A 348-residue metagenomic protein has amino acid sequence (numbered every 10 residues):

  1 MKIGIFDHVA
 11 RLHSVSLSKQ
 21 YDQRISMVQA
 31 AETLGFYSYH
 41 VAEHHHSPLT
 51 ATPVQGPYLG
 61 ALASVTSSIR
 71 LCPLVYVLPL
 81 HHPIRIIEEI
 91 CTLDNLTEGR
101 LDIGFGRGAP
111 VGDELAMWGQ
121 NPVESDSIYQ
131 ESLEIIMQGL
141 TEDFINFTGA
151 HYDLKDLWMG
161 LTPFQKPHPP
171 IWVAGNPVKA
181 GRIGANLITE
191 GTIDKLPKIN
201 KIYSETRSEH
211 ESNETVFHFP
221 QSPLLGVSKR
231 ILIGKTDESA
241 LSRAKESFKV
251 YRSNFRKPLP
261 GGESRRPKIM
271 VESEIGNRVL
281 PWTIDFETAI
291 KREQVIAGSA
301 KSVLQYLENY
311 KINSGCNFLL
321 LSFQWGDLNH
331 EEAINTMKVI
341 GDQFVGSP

Functional and structural regions predicted by a protein language model:
M1-L71, K166-P169: N-terminal beta1-alpha1-beta2 module of alpha/beta enzyme domains
K2-K19, P79-H151, L187-K198: Flexible, glycine-rich active-site loops centered on histidine and acidic residues that chelate a metal or position
I3, G35, E43, L62 (+9 more regions): Conserved, mostly hydrophobic/aromatic
I3-D7, Y39-V41, L71-P73, L101-F105 (+4 more regions): Hydrophobic faces of well-ordered beta-strands that scaffold small-molecule active sites in alpha/beta enzyme cores
D7-Y21, Y76-I84, Q165-G175, I231 (+1 more regions): Active-site mouth loops of central-metabolism enzymes
E32, L59-S68, I90-R100, A180-R182 (+3 more regions): Acidic (Asp/Glu)-rich catalytic clusters
S38-L62, V77, A109, G191-I193 (+1 more regions): Glycine-rich, proline-tolerant flexible connector loops at the mouths of alpha/beta enzymes
V123-M159, P163, L196-C316: An alpha-helical appendage that flanks or caps ligand/catalytic pockets
